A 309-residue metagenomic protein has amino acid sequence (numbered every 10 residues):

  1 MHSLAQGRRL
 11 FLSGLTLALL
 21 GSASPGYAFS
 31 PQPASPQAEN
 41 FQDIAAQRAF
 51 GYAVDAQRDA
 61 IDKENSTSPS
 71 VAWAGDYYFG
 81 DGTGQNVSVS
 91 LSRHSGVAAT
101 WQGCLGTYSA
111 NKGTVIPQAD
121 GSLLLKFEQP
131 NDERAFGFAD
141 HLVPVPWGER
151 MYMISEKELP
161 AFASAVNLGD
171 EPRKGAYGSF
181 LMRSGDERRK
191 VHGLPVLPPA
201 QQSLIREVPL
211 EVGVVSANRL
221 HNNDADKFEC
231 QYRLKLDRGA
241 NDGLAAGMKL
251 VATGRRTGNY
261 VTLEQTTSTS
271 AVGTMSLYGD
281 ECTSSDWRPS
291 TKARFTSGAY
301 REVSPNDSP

Functional and structural regions predicted by a protein language model:
H2-G14: Bacterial N-terminal signal peptides that target proteins for export
F11, Y27-F29: Aromatic (phenylalanine/tyrosine) cluster motif
S13-A23: Bacterial N-terminal signal peptides
F29-A98, C104, K112-P309: Surface-exposed, polar/charged interaction patches used for macromolecular assembly or partner binding
